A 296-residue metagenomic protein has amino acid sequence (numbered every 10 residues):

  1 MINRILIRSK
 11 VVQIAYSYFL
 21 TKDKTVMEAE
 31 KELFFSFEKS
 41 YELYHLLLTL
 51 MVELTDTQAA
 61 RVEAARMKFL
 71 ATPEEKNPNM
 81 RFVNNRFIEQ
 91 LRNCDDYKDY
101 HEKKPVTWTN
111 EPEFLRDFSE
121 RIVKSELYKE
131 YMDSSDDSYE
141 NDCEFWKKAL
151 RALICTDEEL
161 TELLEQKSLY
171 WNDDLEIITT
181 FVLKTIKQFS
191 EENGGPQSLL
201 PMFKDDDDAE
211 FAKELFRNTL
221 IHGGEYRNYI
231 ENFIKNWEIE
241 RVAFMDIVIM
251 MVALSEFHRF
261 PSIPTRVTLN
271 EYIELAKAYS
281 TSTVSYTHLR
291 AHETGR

Functional and structural regions predicted by a protein language model:
M1-I7, D137-E144, Y170-D174, I239-M245: Structural motif
N3-E144: N-terminal, charged low-complexity regulatory/assembly segments
Q13, I247-R259, E274, R290: Contiguous, well-ordered alpha-helical segments that form the cores/surfaces of helical PPI scaffolds
M132-E176: Loop-centered beta-sheet repeat module
S190-L220, N236: Small-residue-rich helix-loop
T219-Y226, F260-P261: Helix-hairpin-helix/helix-loop-helix acidic hairpins
V248, R259-T265, L269-A278, S285: C-terminal soluble interaction/assembly domains
E293-R296: Single conserved hydrophobic/aromatic residue that forms the stacking wall/gate of nucleotide- or nucleobase-binding
